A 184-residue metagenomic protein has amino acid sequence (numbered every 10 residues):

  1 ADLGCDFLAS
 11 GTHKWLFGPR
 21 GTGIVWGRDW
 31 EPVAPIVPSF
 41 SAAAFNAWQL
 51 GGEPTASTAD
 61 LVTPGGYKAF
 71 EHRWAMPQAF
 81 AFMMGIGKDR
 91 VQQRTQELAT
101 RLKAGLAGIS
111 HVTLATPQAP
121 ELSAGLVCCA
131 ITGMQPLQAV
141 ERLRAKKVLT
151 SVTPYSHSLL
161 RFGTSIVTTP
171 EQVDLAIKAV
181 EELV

Functional and structural regions predicted by a protein language model:
L3-L50: Active-site PLP attachment segment
K14, G65, S165: Glycine- and other small-residue-rich loops at beta-strand/loop junctions that grip anionic moieties
G27, C129-G133, T164: Short beta-strand-to-loop capping motifs
W48-K103: Structural motif of enzymes handling amino- and sulfur-group chemistry
T58-D60, S123-V127, S158-F162: Short amphipathic alpha-helical segments
K88, Q96-K146: Conserved PLP-binding catalytic core of the aspartate aminotransferase-like
L137-V184: PLP-dependent enzyme catalytic core of the Aspartate aminotransferase-like
